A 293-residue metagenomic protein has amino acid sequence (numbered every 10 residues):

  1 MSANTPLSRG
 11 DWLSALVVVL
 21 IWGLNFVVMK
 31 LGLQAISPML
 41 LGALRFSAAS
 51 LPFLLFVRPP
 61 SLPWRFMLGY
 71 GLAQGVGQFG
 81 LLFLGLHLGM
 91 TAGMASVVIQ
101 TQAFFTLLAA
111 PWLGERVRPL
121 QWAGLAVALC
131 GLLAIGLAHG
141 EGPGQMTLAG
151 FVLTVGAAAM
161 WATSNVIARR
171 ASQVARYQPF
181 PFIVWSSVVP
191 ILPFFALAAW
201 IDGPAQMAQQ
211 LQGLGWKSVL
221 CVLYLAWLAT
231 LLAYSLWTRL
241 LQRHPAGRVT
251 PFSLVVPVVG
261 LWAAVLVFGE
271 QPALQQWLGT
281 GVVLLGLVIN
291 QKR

Functional and structural regions predicted by a protein language model:
M1-W12: Short, Lys/Arg-rich, polar N-terminal cytosolic tail immediately upstream of the first transmembrane signal-anchor
G10-S14, L40-L54, Q121-C130, L148-G156 (+4 more regions): Hydrophobic alpha-helical transmembrane segments of multi-pass integral membrane proteins, especially transporters
L16-L24, V28, L68-L88, L108 (+5 more regions): Hydrophobic alpha-helical transmembrane segments of multi-pass membrane transport proteins, especially secondary
M29, L44, Y70, V98-T101 (+5 more regions): Hydrophobic core positions of alpha-helical segments in small-molecule transporters and transporter systems
G32, L41, R45, G85 (+6 more regions): Hydrophobic/aromatic residues within transmembrane alpha-helices of multi-pass small-molecule transporters
L33-L40, G80-I99, Q178, S235-F252: Structural motif at transmembrane-helix junctions in multi-pass transporters
S47, F53, L120-H139, L254 (+2 more regions): Hydrophobic transmembrane alpha-helices of multi-pass small-molecule transport proteins
P52-P60, Q102-A126, V258-L278: C-terminal transmembrane-helix exit sites in multi-pass transporters
